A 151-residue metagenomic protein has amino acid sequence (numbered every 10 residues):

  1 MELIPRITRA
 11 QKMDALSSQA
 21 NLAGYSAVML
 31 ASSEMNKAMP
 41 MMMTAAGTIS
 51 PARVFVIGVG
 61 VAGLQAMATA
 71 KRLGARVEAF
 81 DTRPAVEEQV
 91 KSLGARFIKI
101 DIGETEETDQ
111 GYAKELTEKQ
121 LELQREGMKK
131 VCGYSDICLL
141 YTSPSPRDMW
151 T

Functional and structural regions predicted by a protein language model:
M1-A52: Glycine/serine-rich phosphate-binding loop and adjoining beta1-alpha1 elements at the start of nucleotide-handling
T44-E122, G127: Glycine-rich phosphate/diphosphate-binding loop of Rossmann-like nucleotide-binding domains
S135: An anion/phosphate-binding loop that grips the pyrophosphate of nucleotide cofactors and donors
C138: Hydrophobic acceptor-binding patch used for acceptor engagement in glycosyltransferases
Y141-P146: Conserved small/polar residues in nucleotide/adenosyl-binding loops
